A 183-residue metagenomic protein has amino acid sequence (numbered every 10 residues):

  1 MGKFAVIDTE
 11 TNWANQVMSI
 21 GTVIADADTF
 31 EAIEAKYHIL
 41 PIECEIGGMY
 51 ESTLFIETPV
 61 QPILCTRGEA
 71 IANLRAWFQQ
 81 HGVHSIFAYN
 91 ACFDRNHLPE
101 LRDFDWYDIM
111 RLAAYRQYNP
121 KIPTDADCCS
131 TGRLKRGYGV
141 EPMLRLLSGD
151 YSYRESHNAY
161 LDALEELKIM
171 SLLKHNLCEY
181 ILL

Functional and structural regions predicted by a protein language model:
G2-P99, L134, E141-L146: Conserved non-catalytic scaffold segment of RNase H-like nuclease domains
L40-I42, I109-R111, G149: Active-site donor-binding loop signature of nucleotide-sugar glycosyltransferases
A88-A91, H97, C128-L183: Acidic, Mg2+-coordinating catalytic module of metal-dependent nucleases/exonucleases that use a two-metal-ion mechanism
C92-L112: Substrate-recognition/cap helix-loop segment adjacent to the acidic, metal-dependent catalytic center of Asp-based
I109-L134: Short alpha-helix plus adjacent loop in nuclease-associated cores
